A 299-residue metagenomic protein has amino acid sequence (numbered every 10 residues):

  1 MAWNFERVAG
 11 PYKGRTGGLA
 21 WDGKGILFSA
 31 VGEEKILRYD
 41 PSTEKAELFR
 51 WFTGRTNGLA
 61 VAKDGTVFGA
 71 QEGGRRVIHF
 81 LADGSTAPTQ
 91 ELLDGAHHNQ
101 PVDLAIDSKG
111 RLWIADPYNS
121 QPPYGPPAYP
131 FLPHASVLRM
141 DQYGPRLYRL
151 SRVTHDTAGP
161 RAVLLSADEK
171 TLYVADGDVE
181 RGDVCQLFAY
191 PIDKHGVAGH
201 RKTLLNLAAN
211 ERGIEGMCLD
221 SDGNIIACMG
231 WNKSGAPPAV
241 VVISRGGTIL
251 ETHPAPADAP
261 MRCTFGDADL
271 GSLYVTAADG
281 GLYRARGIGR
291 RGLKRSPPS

Functional and structural regions predicted by a protein language model:
M1-K13, R201-L204, R295-S299: A short helix->beta-strand "capping" segment at the edge of beta-propeller domains
M1-N4, K24, E33, F131 (+1 more regions): Blade/loop signatures of beta-propeller domains
G10-I26, F52-Q71, R76, L93-L112 (+9 more regions): Beta-rich, blade/repeat-based domains predominating in secreted/periplasmic proteins but also intracellular
L27-L48: Beta-propeller domains
V31-G32, E72, P117-N119, G177-G182 (+4 more regions): Short loop/turn segments immediately following the C-termini of beta-strands
K35-L37, R76-I78, A135-L138, Q186-F188 (+2 more regions): A short loop-to-beta-strand structural motif that recurs across blades of beta-propeller domains
D40-E44, L81-S85, D141-P145, P191-G196 (+2 more regions): Short loop/turn segments that connect beta-strands within beta-propeller blades
P260-S299: Blade-level signature of beta-propeller repeat domains, shared across WD40, Kelch, NHL, RCC1 and BNR/Asp-box propellers
